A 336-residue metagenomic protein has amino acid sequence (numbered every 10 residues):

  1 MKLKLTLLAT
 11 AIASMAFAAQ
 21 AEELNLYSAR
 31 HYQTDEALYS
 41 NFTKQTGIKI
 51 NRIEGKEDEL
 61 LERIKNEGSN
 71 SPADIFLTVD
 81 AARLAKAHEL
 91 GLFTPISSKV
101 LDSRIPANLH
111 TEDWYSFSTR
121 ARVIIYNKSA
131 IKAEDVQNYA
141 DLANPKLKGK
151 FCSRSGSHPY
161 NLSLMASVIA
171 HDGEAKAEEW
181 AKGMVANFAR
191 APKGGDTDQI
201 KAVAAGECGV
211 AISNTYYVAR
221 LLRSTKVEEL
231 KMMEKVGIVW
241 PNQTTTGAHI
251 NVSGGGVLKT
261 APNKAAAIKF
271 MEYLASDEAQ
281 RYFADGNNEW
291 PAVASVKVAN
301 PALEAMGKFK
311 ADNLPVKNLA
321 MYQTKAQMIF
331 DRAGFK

Functional and structural regions predicted by a protein language model:
A21-K86: Early extracytoplasmic/lumenal segment of secretory-pathway proteins
Y27-R30, Y126-K128, E134, K148-D172 (+2 more regions): Short beta-strand->loop
S71-F76, T94-I124, A140, K150-S153: A structural signal for short loop-to-beta-strand junctions that line the ligand-binding cleft of periplasmic/secreted
F93-V100, D113-S116, A140-A143, V227-H249 (+1 more regions): Short beta-strand->loop
V123-A130, A166, N242, I250-N263 (+1 more regions): A bilobed periplasmic-binding-protein/Venus flytrap-type ligand-binding module shared by bacterial periplasmic
S167, D172-P241: Ligand-binding pocket segment of bilobal, Venus flytrap-like solute-binding proteins
S253-N313: Mature extracytoplasmic/periplasmic domains
A299-K336: Extracellular/periplasmic bilobal clamshell ligand-binding domains
